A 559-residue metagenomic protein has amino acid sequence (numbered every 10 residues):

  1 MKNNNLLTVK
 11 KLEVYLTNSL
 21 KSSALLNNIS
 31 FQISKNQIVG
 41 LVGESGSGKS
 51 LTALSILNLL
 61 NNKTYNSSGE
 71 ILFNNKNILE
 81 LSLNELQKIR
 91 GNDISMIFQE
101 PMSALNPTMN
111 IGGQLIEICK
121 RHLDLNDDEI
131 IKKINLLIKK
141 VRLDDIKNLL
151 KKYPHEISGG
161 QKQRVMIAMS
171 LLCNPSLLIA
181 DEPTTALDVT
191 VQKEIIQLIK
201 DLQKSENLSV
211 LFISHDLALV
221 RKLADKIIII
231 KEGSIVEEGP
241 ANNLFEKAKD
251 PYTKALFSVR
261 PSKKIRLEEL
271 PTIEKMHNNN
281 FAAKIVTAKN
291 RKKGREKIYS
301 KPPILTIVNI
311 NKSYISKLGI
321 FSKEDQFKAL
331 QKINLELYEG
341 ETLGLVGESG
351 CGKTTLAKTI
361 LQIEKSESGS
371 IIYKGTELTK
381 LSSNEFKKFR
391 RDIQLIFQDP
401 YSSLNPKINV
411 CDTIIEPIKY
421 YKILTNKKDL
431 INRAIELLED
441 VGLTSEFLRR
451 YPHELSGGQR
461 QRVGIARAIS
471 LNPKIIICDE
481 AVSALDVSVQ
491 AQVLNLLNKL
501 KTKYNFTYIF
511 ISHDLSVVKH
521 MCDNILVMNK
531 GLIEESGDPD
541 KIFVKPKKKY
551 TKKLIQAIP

Functional and structural regions predicted by a protein language model:
Y65-N77, G369-E377: Conserved ABC transporter NBD signature motif
E129-N148, K428-E446, I555-Q556: Conserved ABC ATPase "signature" region
K152-I157, Q161, Y451-L455, Q459: Conserved ABC ATPase signature
N174, N472: Conserved catalytic motifs of ABC-family nucleotide-binding domains
V220-K222, V518-H520: A short, surface-exposed alpha-helical micro-motif characterized by mixed small hydrophobic and charged/polar residues
E238-G239, K247, I533-G537: ABC ATPase "signature
